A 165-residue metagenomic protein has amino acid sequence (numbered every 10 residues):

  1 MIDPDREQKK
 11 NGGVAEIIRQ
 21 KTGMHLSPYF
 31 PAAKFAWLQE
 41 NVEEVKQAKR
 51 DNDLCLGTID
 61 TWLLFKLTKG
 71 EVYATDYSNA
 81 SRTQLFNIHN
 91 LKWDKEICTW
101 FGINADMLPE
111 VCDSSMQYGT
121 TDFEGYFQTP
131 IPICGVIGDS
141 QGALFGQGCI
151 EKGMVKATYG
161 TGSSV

Functional and structural regions predicted by a protein language model:
M1-A32, D139: Active-site phosphate-binding/coordination module
I18, N41-Q47: Rossmann-like flavin
Q20-P28, D51-L54, A80-I88, I133: Flexible, glycine/proline-enriched loop segments at strand-loop-helix junctions that form or flank small-ligand binding
L38: Class I SAM-dependent methyltransferase SAM-binding "motif I" and its flanking Rossmann-like core
L54-D60: NAD(P)-dependent dehydrogenases' Rossmann-like dinucleotide-binding region
V72, D76-V165: ATP-dependent carbohydrate kinase catalytic cores
